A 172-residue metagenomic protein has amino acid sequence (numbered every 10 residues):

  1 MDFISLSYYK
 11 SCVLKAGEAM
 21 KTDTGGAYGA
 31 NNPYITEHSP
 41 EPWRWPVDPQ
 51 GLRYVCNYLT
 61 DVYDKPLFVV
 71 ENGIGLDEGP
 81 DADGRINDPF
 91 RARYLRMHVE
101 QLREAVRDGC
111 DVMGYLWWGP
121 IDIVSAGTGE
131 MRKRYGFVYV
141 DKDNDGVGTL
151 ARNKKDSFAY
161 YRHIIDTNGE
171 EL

Functional and structural regions predicted by a protein language model:
M1-L172: Non-catalytic scaffold segments within catalytic domains of secreted glycoside hydrolases
